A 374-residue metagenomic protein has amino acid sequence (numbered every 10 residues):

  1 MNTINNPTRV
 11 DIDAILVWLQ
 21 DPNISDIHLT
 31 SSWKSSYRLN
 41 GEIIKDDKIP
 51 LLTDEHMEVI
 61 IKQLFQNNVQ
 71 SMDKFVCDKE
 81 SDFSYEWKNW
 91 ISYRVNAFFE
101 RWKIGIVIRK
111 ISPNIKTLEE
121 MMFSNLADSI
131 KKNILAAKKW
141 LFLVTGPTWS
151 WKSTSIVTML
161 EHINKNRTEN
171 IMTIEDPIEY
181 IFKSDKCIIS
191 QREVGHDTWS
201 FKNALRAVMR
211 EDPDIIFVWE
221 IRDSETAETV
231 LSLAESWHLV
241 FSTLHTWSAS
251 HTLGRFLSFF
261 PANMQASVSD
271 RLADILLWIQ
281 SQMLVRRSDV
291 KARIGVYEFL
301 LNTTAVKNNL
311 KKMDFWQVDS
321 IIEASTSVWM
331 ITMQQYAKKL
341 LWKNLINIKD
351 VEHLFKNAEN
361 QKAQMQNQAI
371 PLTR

Functional and structural regions predicted by a protein language model:
N2-R374: Short, flexible helix-loop junctions that flank or precede catalytic/ligand sites
